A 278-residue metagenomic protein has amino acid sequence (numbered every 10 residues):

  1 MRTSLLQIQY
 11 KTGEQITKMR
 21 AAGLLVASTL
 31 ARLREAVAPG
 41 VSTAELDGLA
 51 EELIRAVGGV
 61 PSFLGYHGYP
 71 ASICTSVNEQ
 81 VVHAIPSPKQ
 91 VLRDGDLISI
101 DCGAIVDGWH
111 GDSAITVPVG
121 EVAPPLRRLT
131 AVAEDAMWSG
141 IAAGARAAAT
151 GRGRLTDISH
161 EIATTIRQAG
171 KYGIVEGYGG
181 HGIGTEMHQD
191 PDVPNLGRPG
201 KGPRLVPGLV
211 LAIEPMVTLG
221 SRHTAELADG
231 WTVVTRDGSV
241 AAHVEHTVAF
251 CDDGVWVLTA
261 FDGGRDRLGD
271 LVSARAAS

Functional and structural regions predicted by a protein language model:
M1-S278: Active-site neighborhoods and metal-handling regions in enzymes and metal-associated proteins
